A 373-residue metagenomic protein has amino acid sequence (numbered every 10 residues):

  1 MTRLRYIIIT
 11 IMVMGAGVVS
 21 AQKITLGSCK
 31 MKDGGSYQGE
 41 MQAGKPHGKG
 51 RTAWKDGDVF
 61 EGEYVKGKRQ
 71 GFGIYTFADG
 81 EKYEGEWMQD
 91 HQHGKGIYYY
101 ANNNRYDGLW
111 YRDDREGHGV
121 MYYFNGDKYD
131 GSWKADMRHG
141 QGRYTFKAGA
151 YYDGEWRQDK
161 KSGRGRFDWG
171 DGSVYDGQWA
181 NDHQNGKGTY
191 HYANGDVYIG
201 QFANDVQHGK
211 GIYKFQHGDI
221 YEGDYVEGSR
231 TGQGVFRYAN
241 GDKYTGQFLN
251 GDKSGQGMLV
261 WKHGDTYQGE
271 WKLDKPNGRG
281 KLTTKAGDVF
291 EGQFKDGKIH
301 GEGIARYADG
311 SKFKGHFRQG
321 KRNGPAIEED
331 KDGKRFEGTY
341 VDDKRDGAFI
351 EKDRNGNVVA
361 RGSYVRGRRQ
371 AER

Functional and structural regions predicted by a protein language model:
M1-I8: Bacterial N-terminal signal peptides that target proteins for export
I8-A16: Bacterial N-terminal signal peptides
G17-R373: Glycine/tyrosine- and acidic-biased, solvent-exposed loop/turn segments at the edges of beta-strands
